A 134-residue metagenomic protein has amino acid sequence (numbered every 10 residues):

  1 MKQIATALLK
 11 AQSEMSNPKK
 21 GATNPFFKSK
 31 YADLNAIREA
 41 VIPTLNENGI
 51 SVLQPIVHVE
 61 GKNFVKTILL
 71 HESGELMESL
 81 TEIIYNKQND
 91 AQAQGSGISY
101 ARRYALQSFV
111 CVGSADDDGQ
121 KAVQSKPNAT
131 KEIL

Functional and structural regions predicted by a protein language model:
M1-L134: Polyanion-binding surfaces on beta-sheet-dominated domains and ring/shell assemblies
